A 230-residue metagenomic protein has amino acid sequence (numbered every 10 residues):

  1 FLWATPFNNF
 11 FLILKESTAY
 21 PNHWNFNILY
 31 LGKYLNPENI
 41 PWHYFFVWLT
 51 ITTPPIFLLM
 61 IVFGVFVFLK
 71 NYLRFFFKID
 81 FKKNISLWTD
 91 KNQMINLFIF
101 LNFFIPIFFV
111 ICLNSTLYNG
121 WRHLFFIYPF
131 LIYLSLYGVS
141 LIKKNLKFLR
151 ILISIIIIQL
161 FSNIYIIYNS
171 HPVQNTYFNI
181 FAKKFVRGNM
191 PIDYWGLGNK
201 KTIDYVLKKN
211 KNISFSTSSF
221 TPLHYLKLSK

Functional and structural regions predicted by a protein language model:
F1-F108, C112-T116, I158-D204: Transmembrane-lumen/periplasm boundary regions of multi-pass, lipid-linked membrane glycan transferases
V47, I51-I61, Y118-I142: Hydrophobic/aromatic-rich transmembrane helices and adjacent perimembrane loops
T52, L131, I167, S219-H224: Short, solvent-exposed loop/turn segments at secondary-structure junctions
L59-I61, I156, S214-S219: Short beta-strand segments
K91-I95, K143-I156: Membrane-interfacial entry segments at the cytosolic side of transmembrane helices
L141-K144, D204, K208: Replace "anionic and nucleotidyl ligands
L149-I153, F161-I166, S214: Metal-dependent phosphoester/phosphodiester hydrolase catalytic core
L207-K208, N212, S216-K230: Extracytoplasmic
